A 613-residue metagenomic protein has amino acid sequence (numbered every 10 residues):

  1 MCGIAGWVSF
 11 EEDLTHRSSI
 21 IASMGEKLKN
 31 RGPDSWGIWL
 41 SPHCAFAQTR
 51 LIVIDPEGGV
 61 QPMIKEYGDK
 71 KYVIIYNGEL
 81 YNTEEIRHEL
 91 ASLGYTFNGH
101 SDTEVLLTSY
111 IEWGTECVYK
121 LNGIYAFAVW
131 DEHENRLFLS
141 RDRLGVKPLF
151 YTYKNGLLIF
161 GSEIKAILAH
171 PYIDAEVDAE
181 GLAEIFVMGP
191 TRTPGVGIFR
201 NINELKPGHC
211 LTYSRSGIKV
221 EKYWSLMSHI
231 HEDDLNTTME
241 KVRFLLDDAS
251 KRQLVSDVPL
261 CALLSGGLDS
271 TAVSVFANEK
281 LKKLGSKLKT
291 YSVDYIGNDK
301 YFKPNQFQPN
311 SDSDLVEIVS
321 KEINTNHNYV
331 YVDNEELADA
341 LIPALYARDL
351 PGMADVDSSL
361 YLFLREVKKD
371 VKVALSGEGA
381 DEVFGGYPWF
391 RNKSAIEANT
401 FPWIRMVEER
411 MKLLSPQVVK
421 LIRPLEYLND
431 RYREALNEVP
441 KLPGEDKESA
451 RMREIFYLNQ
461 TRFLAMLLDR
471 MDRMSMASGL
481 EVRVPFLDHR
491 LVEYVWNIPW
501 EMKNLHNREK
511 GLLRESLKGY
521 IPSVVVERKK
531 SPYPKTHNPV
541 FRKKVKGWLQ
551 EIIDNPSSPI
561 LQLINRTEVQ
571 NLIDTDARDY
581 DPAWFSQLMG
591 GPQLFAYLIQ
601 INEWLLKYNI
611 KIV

Functional and structural regions predicted by a protein language model:
M1-I342, A347, L360, K518-G519 (+5 more regions): Cysteine-centered catalytic environments shared across enzyme families
M1-I4, V8, A22-S23, H43 (+8 more regions): Adenosyl-5′-phosphate
T103-V105, D381-E382, V407-R410: Conserved A3 ("GATE") glycine/threonine-rich loop of ANL adenylate-forming enzymes
F307, A344-Y346, P388-A395, V613: Short secondary-structure boundary/capping segments
V371-D381, G385-Y387: Short acidic/histidine-rich active-site segments
F384-E408: A mobile, often basic/glycine-rich helix-loop segment that functions as the active-site lid/recognition loop
